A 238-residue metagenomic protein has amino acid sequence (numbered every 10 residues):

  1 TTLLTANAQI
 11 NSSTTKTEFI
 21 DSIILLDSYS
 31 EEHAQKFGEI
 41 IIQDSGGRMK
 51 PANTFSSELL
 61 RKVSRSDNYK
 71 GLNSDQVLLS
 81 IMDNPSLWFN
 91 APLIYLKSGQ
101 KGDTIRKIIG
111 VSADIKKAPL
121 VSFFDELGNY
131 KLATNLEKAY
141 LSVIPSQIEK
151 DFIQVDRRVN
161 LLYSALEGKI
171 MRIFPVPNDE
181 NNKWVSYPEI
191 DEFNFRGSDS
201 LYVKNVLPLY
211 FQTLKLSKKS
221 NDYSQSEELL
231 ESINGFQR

Functional and structural regions predicted by a protein language model:
T1-L3: Bacterial N-terminal signal peptides
A6-R238: Soluble extramembrane regions of membrane proteins in the secretory/endomembrane system
